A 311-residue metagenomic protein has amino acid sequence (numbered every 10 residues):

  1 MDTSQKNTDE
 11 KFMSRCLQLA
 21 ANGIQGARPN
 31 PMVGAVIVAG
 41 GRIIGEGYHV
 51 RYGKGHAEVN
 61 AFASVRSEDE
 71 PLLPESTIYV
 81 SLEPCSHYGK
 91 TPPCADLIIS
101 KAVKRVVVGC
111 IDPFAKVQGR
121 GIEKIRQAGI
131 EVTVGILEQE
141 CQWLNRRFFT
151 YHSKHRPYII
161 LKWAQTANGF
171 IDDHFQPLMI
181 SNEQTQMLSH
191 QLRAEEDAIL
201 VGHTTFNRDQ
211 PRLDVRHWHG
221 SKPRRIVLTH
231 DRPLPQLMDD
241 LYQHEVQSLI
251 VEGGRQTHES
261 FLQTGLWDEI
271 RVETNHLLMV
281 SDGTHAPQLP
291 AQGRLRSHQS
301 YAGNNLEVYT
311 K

Functional and structural regions predicted by a protein language model:
M1-N30, E46, D69-L72, K90 (+3 more regions): Enzymes that bind and transform nitrogen-containing heteroaromatic metabolites
G34: Helix-turn-helix
I37-E140, R224, L241, S260-L262: Zn2+-dependent cytidine deaminase-like catalytic core
C110, N145, F175: Short, flexible helix/strand-to-coil boundary loops that buttress conserved ligand/catalytic motifs in alpha/beta
F114-V117, Q139-W143, F206, P233 (+1 more regions): Short acidic loop-to-helix transition motifs that present clustered carboxylates
V117-Q118, L144-N145, R212, V280: Short Asp/Glu-rich motifs
L137-H152: Short, structured interface segments
